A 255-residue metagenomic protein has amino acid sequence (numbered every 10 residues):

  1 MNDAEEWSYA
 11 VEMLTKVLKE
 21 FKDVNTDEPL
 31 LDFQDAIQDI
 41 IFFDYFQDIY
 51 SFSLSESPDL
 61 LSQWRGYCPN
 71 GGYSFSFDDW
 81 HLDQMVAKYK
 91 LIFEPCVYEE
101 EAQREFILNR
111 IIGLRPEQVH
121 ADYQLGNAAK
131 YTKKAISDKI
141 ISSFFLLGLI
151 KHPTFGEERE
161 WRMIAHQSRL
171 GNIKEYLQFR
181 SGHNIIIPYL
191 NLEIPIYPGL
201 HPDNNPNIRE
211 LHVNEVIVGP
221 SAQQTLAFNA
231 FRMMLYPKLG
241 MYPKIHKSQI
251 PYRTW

Functional and structural regions predicted by a protein language model:
M1-W255: Partner-binding and oligomerization surfaces adjacent to conserved cores of proteins that assemble macromolecular
